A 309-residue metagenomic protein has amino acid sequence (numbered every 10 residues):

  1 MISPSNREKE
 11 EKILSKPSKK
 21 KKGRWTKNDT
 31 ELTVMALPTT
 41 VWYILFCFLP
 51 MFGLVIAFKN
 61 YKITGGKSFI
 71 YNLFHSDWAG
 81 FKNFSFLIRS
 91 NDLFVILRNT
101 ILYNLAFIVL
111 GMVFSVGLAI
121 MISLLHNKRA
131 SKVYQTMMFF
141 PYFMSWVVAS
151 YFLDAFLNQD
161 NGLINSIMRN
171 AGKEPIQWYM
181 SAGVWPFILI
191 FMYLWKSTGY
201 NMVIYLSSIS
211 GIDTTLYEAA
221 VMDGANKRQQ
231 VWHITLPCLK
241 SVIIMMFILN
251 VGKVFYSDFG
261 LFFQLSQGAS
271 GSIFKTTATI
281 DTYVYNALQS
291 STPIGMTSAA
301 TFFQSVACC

Functional and structural regions predicted by a protein language model:
M1-T26: Short, Lys/Arg-rich, polar N-terminal cytosolic tail immediately upstream of the first transmembrane signal-anchor
W25-C309: A structural signal for multi-pass alpha-helical bundles of membrane permease subunits that mediate small-molecule
